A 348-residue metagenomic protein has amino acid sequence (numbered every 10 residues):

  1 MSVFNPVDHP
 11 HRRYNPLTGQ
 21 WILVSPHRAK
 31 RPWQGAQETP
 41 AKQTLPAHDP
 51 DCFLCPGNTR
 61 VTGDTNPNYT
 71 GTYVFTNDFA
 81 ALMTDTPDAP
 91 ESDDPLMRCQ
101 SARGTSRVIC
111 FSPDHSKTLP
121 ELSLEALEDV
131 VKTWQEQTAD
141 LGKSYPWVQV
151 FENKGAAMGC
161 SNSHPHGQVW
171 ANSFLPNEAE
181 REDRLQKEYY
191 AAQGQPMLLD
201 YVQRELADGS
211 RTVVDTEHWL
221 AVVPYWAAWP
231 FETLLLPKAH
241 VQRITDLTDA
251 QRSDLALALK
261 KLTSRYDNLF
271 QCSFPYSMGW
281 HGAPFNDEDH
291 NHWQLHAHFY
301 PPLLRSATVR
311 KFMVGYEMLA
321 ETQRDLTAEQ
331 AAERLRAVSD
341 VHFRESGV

Functional and structural regions predicted by a protein language model:
M1-H164, W170-Q242, A250, S264 (+3 more regions): Active-site microenvironments that recognize anionic phosphate/pyrophosphate groups
Q242-Q251, L255-K260: A contiguous, surface-exposed recognition patch within enzymatic or periplasmic domains that forms
D254-S273: Extended C-terminal subregions enriched in glycine
